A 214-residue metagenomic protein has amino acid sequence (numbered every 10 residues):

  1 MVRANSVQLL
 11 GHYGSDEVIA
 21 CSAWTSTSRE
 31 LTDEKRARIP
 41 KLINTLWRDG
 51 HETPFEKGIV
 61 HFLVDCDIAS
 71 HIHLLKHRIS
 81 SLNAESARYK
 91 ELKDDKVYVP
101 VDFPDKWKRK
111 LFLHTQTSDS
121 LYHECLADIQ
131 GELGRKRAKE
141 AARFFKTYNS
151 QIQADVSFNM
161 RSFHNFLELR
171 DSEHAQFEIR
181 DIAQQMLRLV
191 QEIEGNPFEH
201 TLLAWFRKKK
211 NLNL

Functional and structural regions predicted by a protein language model:
M1-L214: Family-specific signature for flavin-dependent thymidylate synthase
